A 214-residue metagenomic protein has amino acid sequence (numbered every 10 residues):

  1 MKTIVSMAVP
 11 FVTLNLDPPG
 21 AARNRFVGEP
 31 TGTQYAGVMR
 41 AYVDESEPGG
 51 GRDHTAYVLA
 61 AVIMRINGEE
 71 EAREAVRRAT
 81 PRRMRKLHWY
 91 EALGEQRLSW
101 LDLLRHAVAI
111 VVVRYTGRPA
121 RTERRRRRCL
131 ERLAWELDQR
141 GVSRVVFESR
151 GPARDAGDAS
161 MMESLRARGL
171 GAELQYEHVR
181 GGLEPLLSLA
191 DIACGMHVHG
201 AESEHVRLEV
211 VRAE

Functional and structural regions predicted by a protein language model:
M1-E214: Phosphate-ester processing/binding pockets and catalytic centers
